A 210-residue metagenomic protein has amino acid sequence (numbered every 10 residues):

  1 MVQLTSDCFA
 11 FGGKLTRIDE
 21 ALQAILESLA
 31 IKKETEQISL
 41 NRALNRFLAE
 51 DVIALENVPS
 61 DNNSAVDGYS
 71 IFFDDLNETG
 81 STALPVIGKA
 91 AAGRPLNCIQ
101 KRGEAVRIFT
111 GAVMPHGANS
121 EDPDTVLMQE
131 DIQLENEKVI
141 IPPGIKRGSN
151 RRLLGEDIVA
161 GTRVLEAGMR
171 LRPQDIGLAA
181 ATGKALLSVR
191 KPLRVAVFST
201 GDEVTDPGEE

Functional and structural regions predicted by a protein language model:
M1-A83: Short, low-complexity N-terminal leaders and the immediately following helix N-cap/first helix
V2-G13, S70-E210: Short, glycine/charged-enriched hinge/interface segments at domain edges or termini
